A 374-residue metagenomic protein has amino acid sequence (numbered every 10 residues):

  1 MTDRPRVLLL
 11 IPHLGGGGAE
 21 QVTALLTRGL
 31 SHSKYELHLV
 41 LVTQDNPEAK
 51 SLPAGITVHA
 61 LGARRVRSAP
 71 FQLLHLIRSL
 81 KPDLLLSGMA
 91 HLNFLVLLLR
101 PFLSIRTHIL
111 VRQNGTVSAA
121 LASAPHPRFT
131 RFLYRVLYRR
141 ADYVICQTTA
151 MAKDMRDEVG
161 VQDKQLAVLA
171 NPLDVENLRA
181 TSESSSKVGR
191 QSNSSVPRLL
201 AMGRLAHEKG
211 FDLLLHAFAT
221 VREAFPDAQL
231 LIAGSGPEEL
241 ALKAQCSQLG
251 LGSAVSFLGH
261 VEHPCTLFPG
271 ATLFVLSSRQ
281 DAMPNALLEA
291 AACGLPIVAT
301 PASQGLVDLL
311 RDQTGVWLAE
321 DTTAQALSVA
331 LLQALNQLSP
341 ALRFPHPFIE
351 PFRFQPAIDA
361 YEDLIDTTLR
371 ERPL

Functional and structural regions predicted by a protein language model:
R4, L9-R67, Q165, P237: N-terminal strand-loop element at the rim of the active site of nucleotide-sugar-dependent glycosyltransferases
G17-L25, P197-E223, P237-K243: A conserved mid-protein helix/loop that constitutes part of the nucleotide-sugar donor-binding site
R67-F71, H108, S118-R140, K153: Nucleotide-sugar donor phosphate/pyrophosphate-binding loop at the beta->alpha transition of glycosyltransferases
S87-L95, Q113: Short His-centered aromatic/hydrophobic patch
R139-L166, L173-N177: A short, active-site helix/loop in glycosyltransferases that binds the activated sugar's phosphate group
H260, R279: Aromatic "clamp/platform" in nucleotide-sugar-dependent glycosyltransferases that forms part of the donor/acceptor
P296-T300: Short hydrophobic beta-strand element within catalytic cores of glycosyltransferases and related nucleotide-activated
R311-A324, Q333-S339: Conserved acidic donor-binding segment of nucleotide-sugar-dependent glycosyltransferases
